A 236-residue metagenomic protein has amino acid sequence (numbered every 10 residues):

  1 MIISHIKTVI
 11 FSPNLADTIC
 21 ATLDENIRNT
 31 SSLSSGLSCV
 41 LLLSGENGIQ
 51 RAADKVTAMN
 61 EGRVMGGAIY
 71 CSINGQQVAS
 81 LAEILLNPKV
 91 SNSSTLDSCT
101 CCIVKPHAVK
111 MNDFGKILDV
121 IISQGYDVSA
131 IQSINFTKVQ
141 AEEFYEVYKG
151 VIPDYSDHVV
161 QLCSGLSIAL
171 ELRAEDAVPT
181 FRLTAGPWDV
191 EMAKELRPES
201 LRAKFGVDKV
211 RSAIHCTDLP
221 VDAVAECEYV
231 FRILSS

Functional and structural regions predicted by a protein language model:
M1-S236: Non-catalytic terminal and connector segments of soluble metabolic enzymes
